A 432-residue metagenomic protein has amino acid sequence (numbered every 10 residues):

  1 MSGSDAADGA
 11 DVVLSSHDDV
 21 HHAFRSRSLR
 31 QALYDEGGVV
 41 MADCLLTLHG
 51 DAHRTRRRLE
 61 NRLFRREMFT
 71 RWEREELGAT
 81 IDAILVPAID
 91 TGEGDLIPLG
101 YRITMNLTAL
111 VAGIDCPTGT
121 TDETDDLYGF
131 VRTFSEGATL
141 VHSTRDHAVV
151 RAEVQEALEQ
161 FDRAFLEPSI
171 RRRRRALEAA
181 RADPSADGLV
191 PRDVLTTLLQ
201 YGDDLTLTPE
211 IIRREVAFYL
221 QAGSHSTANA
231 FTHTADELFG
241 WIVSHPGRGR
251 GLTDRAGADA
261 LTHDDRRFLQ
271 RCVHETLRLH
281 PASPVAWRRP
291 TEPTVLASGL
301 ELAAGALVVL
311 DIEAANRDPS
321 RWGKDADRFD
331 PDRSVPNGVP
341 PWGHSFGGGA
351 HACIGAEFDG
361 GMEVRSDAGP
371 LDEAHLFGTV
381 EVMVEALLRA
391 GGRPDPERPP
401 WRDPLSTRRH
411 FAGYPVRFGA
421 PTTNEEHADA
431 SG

Functional and structural regions predicted by a protein language model:
M1-G37: N-terminal membrane-proximal hinge/A-helix region immediately C-terminal to the signal-anchor transmembrane segment
S28, D311-G338, F346, H351-C353 (+1 more regions): Conserved cytochrome P450 K-helix/beta-meander segment immediately N-terminal to the heme-binding cysteine loop
L29-D35, A42-R62, R66-L77, C116-E123: Cytochrome P450
R71-N229: Cytochrome P450 heme-thiolate monooxygenase catalytic core
E215-V216, S224-A260, G355-G391: Cytochrome P450 catalytic-core helices
D259-S298: Conserved cytochrome P450 K-helix E-x-x-R motif and the immediately C-terminal K′/meander segment
A297, A303-A304: Residue-level recognition of short, solvent-exposed, well-ordered loop/turn junctions that link secondary-structure
A352, G360-G432: Cytochrome P450 proximal C-terminal region
